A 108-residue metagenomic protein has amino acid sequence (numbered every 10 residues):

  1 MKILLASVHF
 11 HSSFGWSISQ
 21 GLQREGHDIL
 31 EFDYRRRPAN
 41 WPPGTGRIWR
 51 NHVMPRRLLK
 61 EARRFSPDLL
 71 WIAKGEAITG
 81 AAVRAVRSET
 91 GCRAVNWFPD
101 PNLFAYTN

Functional and structural regions predicted by a protein language model:
M1-H9: Nucleotide-activated donor-dependent transferases that construct or modify glycoconjugates
H11-E25, L30-N108: Extended catalytic core of nucleotide-activated donor transferases of GT-like folds
